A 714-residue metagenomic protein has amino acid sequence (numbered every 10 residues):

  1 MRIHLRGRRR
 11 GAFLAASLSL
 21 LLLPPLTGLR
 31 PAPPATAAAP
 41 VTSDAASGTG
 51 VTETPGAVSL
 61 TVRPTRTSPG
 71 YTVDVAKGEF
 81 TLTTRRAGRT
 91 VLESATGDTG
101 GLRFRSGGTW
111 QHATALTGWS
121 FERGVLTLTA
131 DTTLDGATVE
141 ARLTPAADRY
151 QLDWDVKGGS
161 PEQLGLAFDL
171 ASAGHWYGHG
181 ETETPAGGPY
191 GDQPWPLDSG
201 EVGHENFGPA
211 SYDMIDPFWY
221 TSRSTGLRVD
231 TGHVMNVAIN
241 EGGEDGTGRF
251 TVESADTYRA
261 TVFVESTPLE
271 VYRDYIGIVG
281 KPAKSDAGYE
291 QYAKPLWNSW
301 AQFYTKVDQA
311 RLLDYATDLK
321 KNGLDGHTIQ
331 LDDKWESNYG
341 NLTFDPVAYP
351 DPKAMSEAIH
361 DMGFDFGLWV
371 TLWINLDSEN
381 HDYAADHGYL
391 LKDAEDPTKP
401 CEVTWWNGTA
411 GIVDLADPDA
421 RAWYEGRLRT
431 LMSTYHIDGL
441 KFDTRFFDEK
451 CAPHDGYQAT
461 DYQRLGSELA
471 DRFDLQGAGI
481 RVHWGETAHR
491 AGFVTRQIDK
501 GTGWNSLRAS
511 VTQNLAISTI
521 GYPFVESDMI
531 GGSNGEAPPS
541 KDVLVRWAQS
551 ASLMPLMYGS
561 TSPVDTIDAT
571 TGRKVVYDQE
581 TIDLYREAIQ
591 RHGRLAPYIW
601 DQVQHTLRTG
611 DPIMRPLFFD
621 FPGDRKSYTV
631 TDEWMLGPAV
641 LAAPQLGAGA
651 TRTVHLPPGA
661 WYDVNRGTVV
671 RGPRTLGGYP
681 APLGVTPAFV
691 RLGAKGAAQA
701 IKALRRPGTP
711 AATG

Functional and structural regions predicted by a protein language model:
M1-A39: Secretory targeting and sorting signals
A32-T54: Low-complexity, acidic Ser/Thr/Pro-rich repeat tracts that form intrinsically disordered stalk/linker regions of very
S43, A146-L152, K157-R691, A697 (+1 more regions): Catalytic-domain carbohydrate-binding cleft regions of carbohydrate-active enzymes
T49-V51, V62, T67-K77, D135-P145 (+2 more regions): Broad, structure-driven detector of short, well-ordered beta-strand segments within folded domains
G50, Y71-D74, G118, E140-R142 (+3 more regions): Short, surface-exposed charged micro-motifs
T54-G56, T67, A113, D135-A137 (+4 more regions): Residues that act as N-cap/strand-start positions at coil-to-secondary-structure junctions
V58-D131, S160, L166-Y177, E183 (+3 more regions): Acidic-aromatic substrate-binding/catalytic surfaces of carbohydrate-active enzymes
T99, W110-G118, V685-G714: Non-catalytic C-terminal accessory domains or segments of carbohydrate-active enzymes
